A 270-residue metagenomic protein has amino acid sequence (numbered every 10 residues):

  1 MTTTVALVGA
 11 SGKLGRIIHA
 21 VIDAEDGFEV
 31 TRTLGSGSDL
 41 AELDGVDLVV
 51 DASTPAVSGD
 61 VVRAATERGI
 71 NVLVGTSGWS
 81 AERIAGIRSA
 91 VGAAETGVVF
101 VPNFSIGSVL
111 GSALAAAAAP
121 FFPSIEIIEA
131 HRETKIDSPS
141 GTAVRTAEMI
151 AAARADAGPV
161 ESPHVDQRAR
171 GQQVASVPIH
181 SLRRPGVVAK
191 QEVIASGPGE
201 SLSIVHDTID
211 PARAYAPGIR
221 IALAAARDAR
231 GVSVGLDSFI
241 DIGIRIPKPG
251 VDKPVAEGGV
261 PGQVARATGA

Functional and structural regions predicted by a protein language model:
T4-L43, A56, P123-D252: C-terminal substrate-binding/catalytic lobe of Rossmann-fold NAD(P)-dependent oxidoreductases
L48, A56-G75, G86: Rossmann-fold NAD(P) dinucleotide-binding segment
N71, G86-S105, P123-I125: Rossmann-fold dehydrogenase core element
T76-V98, L114-A117: Rossmann-fold NAD(P)-binding glycine/threonine-rich loop
L110-F122, S138: Rossmann-like NAD(P)H-binding beta-loop-alpha module
A256-A270: Long, low-complexity, intrinsically disordered segments
